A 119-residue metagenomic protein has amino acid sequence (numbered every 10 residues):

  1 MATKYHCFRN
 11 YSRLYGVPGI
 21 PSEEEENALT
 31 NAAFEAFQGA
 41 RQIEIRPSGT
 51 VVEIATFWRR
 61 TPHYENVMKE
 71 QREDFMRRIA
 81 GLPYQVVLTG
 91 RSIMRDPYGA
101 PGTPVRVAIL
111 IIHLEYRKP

Functional and structural regions predicted by a protein language model:
M1-G49: N-terminal leader/targeting segments
H6-Y15, R59, R95-D96, I112: Generic detection of short hydrophobic beta-strand segments and adjacent strand-loop junctions
L14-Y15, P47-H63: Terminal, regulation- and interaction-focused segments at domain boundaries
L29, A33, I43-I45, V51-T56 (+4 more regions): Hydrophobic beta-strand residues in large extracellular and virion-surface proteins
E44-V52, M94-V107: Short, ordered beta-strand-loop transition motifs
A55-P101: Acidic, low-complexity, intrinsically disordered interaction modules
G102-K118: C-terminal edge-of-domain segments
